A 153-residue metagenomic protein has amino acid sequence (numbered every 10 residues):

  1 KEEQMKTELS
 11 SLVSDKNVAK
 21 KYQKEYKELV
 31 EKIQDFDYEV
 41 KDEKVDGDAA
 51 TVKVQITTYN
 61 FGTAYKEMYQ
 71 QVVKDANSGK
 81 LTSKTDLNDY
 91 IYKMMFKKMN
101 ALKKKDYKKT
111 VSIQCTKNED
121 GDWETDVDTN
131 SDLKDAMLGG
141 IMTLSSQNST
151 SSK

Functional and structural regions predicted by a protein language model:
K1-E39, T63: Core segments of small alpha/beta cavity-forming domains
Q23-V30, N88-K104: Intrinsically disordered, low-complexity acidic Ser/Thr-rich regulatory segments
E39-K44, T51: Proteostasis/folding factors centered on peptidyl-prolyl cis-trans isomerases
V45-A49, E119-D120: Residue-level signal for tight coil/turn positions that link beta-strands
G47-A49, S145, S151-K153: Hydrophobic membrane-targeting and insertion signals
D48-T58: A short hydrophobic beta-strand element
T57-V72, K103: Short, cysteine-centered beta-strand-loop-beta hairpins and adjacent loop/turn segments enriched in charged/polar
D75-L87, A101-S149: Short beta-strand edge/turn micro-motifs at domain boundaries
